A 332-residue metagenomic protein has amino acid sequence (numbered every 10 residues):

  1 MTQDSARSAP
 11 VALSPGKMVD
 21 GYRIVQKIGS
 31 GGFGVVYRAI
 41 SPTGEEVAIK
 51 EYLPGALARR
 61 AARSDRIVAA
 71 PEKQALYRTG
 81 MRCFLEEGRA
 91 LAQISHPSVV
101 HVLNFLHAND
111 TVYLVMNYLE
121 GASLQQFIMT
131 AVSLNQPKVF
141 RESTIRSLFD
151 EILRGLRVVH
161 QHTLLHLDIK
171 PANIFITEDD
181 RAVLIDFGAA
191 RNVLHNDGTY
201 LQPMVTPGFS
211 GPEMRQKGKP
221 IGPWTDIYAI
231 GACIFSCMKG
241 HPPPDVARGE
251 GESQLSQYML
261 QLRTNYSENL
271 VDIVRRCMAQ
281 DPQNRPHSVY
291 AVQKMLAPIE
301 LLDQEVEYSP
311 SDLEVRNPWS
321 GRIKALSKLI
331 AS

Functional and structural regions predicted by a protein language model:
A61-Q93: AlphaC helix of the eukaryotic protein kinase fold
F105: Activation-segment/catalytic-loop signature of the eukaryotic protein kinase fold
N109-S123, F127, A131: Conserved short submotifs of the Hanks-type protein kinase catalytic core that shape the nucleotide-binding pocket
L148-F149: Activation segment signature within eukaryotic-like protein kinase domains
I152-L164: Protein kinase catalytic-loop region centered on the HRD/HxD motif
T199-E213: Conserved activation segment of eukaryotic-like protein kinases, specifically the C-terminal portion of the activation
E213-P223: Conserved end of the kinase activation segment
